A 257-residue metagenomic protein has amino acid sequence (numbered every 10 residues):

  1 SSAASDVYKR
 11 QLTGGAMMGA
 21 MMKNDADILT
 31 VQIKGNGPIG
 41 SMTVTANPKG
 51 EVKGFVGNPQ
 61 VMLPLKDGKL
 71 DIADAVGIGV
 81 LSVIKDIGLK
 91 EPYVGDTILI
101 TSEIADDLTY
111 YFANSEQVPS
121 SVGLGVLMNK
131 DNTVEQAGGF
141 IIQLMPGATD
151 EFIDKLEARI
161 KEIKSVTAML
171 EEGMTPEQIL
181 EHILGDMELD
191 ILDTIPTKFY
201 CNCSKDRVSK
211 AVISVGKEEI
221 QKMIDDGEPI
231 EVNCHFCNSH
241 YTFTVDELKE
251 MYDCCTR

Functional and structural regions predicted by a protein language model:
A3-Y8: Short, small-residue-biased leader/transition segments that mark boundaries at the very start of proteins
K9-P38: N-terminal low-complexity or amphipathic/hydrophobic leaders
L12-A16, A105-T109, S209: Predominant activation on well-ordered alpha-helical scaffold segments within soluble catalytic domains
G40-K49: Glycine-rich loop at the start of a catalytic domain that most often binds anionic cofactors/ligands
G50-G54: DNA polymerase sliding clamps and clamp-related checkpoint/processivity subunits
F55-Q117: Hydrophobic alpha-helical segments and helix pairs
P92-G95, A105-M187, I191: Short helix/strand-capping turn motifs
K161-R257: Cys/His-clustered metal-coordination modules, chiefly Zn-binding fingers
